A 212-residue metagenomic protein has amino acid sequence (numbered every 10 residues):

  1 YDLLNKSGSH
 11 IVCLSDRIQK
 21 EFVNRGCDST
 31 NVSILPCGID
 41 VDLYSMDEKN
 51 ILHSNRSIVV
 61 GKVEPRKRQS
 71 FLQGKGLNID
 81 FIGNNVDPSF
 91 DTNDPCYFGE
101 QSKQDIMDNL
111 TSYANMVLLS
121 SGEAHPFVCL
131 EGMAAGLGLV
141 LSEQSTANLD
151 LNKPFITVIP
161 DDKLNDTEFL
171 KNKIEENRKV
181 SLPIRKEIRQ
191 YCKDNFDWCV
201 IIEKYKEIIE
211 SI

Functional and structural regions predicted by a protein language model:
Y1-I11, T111: Membrane-proximal helix-turn-helix segments that form the acceptor-binding/catalytic region of lipid-linked
V12, N50-K67, Q73-D80: Conserved donor-binding/catalytic core segment of Leloir-type glycosyltransferases
R17, G38: Carbohydrate-associated surface elements
M107, L130-A134, N148-L149: Short alpha-helical segment that forms part of, or immediately flanks, the ligand-binding pocket in carbohydrate-active
S121: Aromatic "clamp/platform" in nucleotide-sugar-dependent glycosyltransferases that forms part of the donor/acceptor
G138-S142, N148: Short hydrophobic beta-strand element within catalytic cores of glycosyltransferases and related nucleotide-activated
N148-I174: Change "using UDP/GDP/dTDP sugars" to "using nucleotide sugars
N165-F169, R178-E210: A charged, aromatic-enriched C-terminal amphipathic alpha-helix characteristic of glycosyltransferases across folds
